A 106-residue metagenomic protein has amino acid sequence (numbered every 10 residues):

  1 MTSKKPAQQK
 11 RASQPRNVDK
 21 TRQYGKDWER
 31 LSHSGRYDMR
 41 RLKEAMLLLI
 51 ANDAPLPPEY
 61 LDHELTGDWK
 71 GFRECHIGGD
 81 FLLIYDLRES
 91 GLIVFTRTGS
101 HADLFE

Functional and structural regions predicted by a protein language model:
M1-G79, R88-I93, A102-E106: Basic, Lys/Arg-enriched alpha-helical interface segments
